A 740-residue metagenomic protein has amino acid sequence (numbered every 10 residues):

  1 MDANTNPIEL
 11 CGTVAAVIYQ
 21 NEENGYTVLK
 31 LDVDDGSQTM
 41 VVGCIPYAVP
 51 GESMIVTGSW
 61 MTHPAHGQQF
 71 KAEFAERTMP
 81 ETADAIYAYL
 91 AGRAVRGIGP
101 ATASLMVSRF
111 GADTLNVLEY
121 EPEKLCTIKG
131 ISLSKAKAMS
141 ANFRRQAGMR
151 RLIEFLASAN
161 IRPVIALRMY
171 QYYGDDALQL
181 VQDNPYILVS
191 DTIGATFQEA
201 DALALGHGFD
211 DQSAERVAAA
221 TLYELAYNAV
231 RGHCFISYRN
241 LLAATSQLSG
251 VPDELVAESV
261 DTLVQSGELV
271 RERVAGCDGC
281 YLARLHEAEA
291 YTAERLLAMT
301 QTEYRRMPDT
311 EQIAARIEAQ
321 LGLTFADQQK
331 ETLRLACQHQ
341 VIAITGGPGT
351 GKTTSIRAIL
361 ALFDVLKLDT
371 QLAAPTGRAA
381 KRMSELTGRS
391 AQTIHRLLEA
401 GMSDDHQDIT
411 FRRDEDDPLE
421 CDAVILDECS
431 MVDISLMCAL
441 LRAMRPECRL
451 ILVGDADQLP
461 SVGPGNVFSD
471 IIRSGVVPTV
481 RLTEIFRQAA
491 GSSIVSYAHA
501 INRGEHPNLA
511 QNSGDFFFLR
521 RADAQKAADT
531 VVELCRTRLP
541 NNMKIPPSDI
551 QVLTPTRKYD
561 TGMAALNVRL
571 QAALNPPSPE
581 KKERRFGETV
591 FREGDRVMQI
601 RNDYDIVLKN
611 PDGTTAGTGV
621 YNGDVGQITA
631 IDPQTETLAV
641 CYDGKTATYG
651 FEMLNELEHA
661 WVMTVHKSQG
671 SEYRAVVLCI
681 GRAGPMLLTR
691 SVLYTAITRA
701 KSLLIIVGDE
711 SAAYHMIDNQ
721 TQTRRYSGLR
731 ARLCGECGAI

Functional and structural regions predicted by a protein language model:
M1-D309, I740: Accessory, non-ATPase domains that flank or precede helicase/AAA+ motor cores in DNA-metabolism machines
G51-S53, G594, G623: Loop/turn positions that initiate beta-strands
R273-P348, T354, L360: Pre-Walker A segment
A314-G322, I394-R396, A400-D422: P-loop NTPase nucleotide-binding/switch module
I342-T345, I451, Q551-L553: Short hydrophobic/aromatic beta-strand immediately N-terminal to the Walker A/P-loop
A358, L362-L368, A374-L386, H395-S403 (+7 more regions): Conserved helicase motor core of SF1/SF2 NTP-dependent helicases
A456-T618, T629, E736, I740: Conserved helicase motor core of P-loop NTPases
R503, P611, N622-I740: C-terminal accessory regions
